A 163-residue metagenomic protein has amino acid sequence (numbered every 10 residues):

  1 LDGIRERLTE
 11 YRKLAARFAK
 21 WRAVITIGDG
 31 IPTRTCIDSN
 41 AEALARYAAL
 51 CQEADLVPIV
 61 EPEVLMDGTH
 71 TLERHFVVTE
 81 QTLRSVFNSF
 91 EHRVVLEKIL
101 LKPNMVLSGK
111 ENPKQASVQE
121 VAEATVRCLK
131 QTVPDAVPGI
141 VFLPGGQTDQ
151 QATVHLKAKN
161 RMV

Functional and structural regions predicted by a protein language model:
L1-R7, T33-Y47, E80-Q81: Glycine-rich anion/phosphate-binding loops
L1-T9, K13, L156-K159, V163: Domain-scale selection of a single, long terminal region that carries the protein's primary operational module
I4-I25, G30: Long, hydrophobic/aromatic-enriched structural stretches that serve as scaffold segments
L8-A16, A49-E53, R93-V94, K130-P134: Acidic (Asp/Glu)-rich catalytic clusters
W21, V60, L101: Conserved, mostly hydrophobic/aromatic
A23-C36, V64-H70, K110: Glycine-rich, proline-tolerant flexible connector loops at the mouths of alpha/beta enzymes
P58-V64: Short, conserved phosphate-binding/catalytic loop or strand-edge motifs used in phosphoryl-/nucleotidyl-transfer
H70-V163: Active-site capping/gating regions of soluble enzymes
